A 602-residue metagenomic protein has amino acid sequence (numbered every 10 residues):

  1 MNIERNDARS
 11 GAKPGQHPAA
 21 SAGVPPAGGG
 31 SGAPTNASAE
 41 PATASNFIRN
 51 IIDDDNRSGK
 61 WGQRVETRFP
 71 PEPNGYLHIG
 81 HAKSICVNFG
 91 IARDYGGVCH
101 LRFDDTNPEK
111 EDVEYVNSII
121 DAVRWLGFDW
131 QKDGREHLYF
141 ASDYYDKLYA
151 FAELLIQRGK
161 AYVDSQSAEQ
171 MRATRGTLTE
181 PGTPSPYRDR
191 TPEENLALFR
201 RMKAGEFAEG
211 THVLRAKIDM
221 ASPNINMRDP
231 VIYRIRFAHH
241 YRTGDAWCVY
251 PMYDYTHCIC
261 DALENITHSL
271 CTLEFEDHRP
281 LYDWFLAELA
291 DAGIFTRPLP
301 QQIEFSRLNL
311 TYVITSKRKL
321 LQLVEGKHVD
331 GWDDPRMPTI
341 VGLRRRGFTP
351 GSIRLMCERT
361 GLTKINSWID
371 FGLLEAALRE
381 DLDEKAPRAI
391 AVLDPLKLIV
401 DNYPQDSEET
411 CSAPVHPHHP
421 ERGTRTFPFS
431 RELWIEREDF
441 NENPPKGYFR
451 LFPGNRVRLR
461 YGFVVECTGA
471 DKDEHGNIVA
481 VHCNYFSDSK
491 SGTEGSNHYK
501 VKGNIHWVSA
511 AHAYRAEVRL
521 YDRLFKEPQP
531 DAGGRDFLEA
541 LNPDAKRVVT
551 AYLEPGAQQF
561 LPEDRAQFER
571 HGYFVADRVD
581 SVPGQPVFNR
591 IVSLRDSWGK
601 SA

Functional and structural regions predicted by a protein language model:
G15, A22-G29: Intrinsic, low-complexity polybasic segments
P41-D121, H240-T272: N-terminal catalytic cores of NTP/NDP-binding nucleotidyl/phosphoryl-transfer enzymes
S58-G62, G90-V98, A122-D133, A262 (+2 more regions): Secondary-structure transition/capping motifs at alpha-helix termini and the adjoining loop/turn into the next element
P70-P73, R102-K110, R135-D146, E169 (+4 more regions): Conserved short loop/turn motifs at secondary-structure junctions
L101, N107, V113, F140 (+5 more regions): Active-site cores that bind ATP or allylic diphosphates and position pyrophosphate for catalysis
Y115-S142, A152, G159-Y162: A glycine-rich helix N-cap at a beta->alpha junction
R297-A377: Long, charged, mostly alpha-helical binding arms that flank functional sites
E325, M356-A602: Substrate/cofactor-recognition hotspot
